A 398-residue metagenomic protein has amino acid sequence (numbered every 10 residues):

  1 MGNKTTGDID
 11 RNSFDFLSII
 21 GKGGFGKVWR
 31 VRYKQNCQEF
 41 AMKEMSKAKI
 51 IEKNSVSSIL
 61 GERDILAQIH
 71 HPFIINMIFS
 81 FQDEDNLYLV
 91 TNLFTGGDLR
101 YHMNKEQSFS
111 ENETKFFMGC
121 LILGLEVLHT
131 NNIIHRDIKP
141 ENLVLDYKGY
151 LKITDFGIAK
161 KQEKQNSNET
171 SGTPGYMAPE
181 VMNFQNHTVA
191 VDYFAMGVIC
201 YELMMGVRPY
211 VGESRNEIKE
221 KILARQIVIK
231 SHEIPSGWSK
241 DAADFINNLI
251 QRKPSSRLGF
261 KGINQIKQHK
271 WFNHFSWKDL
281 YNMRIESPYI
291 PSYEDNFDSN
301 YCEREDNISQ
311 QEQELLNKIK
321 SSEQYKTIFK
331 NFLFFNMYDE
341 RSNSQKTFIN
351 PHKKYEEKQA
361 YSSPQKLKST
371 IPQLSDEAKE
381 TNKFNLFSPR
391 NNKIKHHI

Functional and structural regions predicted by a protein language model:
L17-V28: Protein kinase glycine-rich loop
E39, E44-H70: Conserved N-lobe beta3->alphaC-helix segment of eukaryotic protein kinase catalytic domains
F79-S80: A short, aromatic-enriched beta-strand patch in the conserved N-lobe beta-sheet of the protein kinase catalytic domain
D85-D98, H102: Conserved short submotifs of the Hanks-type protein kinase catalytic core that shape the nucleotide-binding pocket
F117-M118: Activation segment signature within eukaryotic-like protein kinase domains
F260-H352: C-terminal regulatory tails of eukaryotic serine/threonine kinases
